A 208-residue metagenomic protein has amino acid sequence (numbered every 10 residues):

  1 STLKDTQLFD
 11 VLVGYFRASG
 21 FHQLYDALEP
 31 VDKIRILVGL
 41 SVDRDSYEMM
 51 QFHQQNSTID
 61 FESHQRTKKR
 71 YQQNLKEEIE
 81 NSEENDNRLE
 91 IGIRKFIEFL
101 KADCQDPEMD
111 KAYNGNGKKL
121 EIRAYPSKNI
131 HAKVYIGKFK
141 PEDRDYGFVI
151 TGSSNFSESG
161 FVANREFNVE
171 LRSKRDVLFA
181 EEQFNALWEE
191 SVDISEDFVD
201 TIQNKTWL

Functional and structural regions predicted by a protein language model:
S1-L208: PLD/PLD-like phosphodiesterase catalytic module centered on the HKD motif
